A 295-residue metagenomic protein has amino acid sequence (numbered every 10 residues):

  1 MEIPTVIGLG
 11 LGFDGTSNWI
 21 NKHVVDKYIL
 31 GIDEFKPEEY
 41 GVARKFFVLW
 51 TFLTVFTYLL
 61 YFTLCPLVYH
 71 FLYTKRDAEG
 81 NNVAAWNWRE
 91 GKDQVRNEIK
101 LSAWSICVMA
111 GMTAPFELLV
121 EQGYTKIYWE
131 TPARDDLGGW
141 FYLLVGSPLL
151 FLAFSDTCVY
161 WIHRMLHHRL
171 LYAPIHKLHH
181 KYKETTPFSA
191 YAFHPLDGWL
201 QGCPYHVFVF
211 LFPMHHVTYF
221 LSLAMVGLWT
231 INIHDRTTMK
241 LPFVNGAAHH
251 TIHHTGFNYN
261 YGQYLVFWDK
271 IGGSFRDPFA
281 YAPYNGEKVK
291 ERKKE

Functional and structural regions predicted by a protein language model:
M1-F47, T51, T74-G91, H168-E295: Cytosolic/stromal cytosol-facing helical appendages immediately following the last transmembrane segment
E38, A78, N82, A133-G138 (+1 more regions): Short helix-coil transition/hinge motifs at the ends and kinks of transmembrane helices, capturing the brief
K45-L53, T57, N97-L101, W140-P148 (+2 more regions): Residue-level signature of transmembrane alpha-helical entry/exit and packing/kink sites in multi-pass membrane
F47-Y124: Specific transmembrane helices
L59-H70, L149-H167, Y219-T238: Transmembrane alpha-helical segments that form the membrane-embedded catalytic/substrate-channel core of multi-pass
R96, G111-F154: Juxtamembrane helix-loop-helix connectors linking adjacent transmembrane helices in multi-pass membrane enzymes
W140-K177, S189, G202: Function-critical hydrophobic alpha-helical transmembrane segments in multi-pass membrane proteins
